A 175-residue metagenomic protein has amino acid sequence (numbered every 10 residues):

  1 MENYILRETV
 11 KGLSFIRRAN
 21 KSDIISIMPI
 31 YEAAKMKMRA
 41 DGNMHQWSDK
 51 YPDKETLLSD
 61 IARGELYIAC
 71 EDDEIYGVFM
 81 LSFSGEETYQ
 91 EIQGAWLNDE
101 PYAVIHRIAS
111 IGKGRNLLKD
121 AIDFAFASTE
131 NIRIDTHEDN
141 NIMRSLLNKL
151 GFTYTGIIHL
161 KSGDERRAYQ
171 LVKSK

Functional and structural regions predicted by a protein language model:
S14-P29: A short beta-loop-alpha structural element at the N-terminal edge of CoA-dependent acyl/N-acetyltransferase catalytic
K35-E55: Conserved GNAT-fold acetyl-CoA-binding loop/helix
E55-I68, E86: A short helix-loop-beta-strand connector motif used in the catalytic cores of GNAT acetyltransferases and, in some
I68, E74-S84: Conserved beta-strand in the GNAT
M80-K113: Conserved acyl-donor/pantetheine-binding loop and adjacent beta-alpha core of acyl/acetyltransferases and related
S110-A127, R144-K149: Conserved acetyl-CoA-binding loop-helix of GNAT-fold acetyltransferases
A127-E138: Conserved GNAT acetyl-CoA-binding A-motif
D135, G151-R167: Conserved catalytic-core motifs of GNAT/GCN5-like acyltransferases
